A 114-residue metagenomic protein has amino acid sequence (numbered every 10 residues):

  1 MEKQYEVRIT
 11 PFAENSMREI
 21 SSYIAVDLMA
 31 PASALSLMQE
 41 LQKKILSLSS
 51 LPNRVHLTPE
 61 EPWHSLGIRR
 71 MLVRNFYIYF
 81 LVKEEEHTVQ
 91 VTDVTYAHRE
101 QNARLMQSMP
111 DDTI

Functional and structural regions predicted by a protein language model:
M1-E40: Arg/Lys-rich, positively charged N-terminal/basic patches that mediate binding to nucleic acids
K3, L66, H87-Q90: Residue-level signal for beta-strand positions within conserved beta-sheet cores that form or flank
L28, V73-Y77, L81-I114: Enriched for short, Lys/Arg-rich terminal
M29-L37, H56-W63, I68, T92: Solvent-exposed interaction patches of small proteins and small membrane subunits
E40-L51: Compact soluble domain cores
L51-E85: Basic/aromatic recognition patch in beta-strand/loop cores that engages polyanionic ligands
